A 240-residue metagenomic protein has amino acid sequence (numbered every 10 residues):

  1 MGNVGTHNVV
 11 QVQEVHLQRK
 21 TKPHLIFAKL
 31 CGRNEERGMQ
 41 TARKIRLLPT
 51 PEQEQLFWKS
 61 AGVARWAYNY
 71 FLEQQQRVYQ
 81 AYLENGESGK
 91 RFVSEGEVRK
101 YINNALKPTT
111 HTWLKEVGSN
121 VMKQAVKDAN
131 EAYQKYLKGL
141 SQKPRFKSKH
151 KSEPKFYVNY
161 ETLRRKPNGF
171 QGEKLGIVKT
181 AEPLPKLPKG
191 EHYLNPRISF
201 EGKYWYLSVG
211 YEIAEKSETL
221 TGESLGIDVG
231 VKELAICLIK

Functional and structural regions predicted by a protein language model:
G2-K240: Nucleic-acid substrate recognition interfaces
